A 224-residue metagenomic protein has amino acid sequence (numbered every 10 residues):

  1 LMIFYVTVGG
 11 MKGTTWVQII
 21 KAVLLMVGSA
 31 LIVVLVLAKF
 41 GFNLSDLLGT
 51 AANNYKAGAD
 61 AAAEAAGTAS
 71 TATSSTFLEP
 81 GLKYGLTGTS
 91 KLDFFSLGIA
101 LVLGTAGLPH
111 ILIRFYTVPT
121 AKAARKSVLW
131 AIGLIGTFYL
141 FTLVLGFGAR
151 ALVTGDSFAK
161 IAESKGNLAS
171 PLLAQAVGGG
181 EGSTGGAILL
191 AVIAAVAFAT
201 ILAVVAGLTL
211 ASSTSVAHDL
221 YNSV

Functional and structural regions predicted by a protein language model:
L1, T117, L172, A176 (+2 more regions): Helix-loop-helix connectors at the membrane interface of multi-pass transporters/channels
L1-T7, A100-G104, A199-G207, S213: Helix-loop-helix module between adjacent transmembrane segments
M2-A22, I113-A121: Membrane-water interface regions at transmembrane-helix termini and the short interhelical loops of multi-pass membrane
Y5-K12, L145-V153, V205: Transmembrane helix-loop junctions in multi-pass membrane proteins
V23-A191: Loop-to-helix junctions at membrane interfaces in multi-pass transport proteins
A124, A203, V216: Conserved hydrophobic/aromatic pocket- or pore-lining residues that grip, position, or stack substrates in active sites
T184-T209: Hydrophobic, small-residue-rich transmembrane alpha-helices and their short perimembrane loops in multi-pass membrane
